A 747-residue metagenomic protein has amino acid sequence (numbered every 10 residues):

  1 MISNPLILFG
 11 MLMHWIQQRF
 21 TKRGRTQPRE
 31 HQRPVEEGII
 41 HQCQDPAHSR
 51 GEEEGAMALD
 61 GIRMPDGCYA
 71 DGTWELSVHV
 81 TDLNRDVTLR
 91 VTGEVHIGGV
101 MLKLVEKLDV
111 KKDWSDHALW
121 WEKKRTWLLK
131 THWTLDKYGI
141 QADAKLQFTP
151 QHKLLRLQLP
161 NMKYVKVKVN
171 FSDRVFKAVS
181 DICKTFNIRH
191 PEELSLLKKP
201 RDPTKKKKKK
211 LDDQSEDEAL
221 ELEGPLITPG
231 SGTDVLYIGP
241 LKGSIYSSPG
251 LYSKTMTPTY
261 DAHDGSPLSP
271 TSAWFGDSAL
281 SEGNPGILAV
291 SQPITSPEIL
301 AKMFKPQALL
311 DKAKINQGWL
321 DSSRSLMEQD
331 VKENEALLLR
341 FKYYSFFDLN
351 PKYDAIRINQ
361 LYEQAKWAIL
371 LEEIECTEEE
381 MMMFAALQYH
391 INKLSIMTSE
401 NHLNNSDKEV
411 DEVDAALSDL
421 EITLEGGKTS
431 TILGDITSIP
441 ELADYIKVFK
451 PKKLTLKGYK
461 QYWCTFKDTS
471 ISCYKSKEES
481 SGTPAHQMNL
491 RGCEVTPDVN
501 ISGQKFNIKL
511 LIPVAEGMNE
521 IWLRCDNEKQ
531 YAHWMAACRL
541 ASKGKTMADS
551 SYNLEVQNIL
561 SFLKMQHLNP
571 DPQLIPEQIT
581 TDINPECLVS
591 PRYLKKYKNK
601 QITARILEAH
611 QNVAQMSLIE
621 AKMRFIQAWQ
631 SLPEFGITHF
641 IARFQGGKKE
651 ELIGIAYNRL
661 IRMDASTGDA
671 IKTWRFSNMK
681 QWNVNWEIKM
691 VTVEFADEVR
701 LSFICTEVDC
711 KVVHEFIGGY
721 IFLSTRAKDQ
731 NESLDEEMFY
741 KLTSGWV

Functional and structural regions predicted by a protein language model:
L12-G24, G38-W74, W127-H152, G427-D435 (+2 more regions): Charged, low-complexity intrinsically disordered regulatory segments in eukaryotic signaling
A58-R63, K123-F148, D202-E328: Eukaryotic mixed-charge, acidic/polar low-complexity intrinsically disordered regions
E75-N84, H152-M162, A336-F347, N359-Q364 (+9 more regions): Surface-exposed beta-strand-to-loop junctions that form interaction patches on eukaryotic regulatory domains
T81-G99, N161-K177, R524-N527: Short, contiguous acidic and Ser/Thr-rich linear segments
T92-K111, F171-H190, K302, A532-M535 (+2 more regions): Short amphipathic, charge-patterned alpha-helical segments
V105-T126, T185-K206, P225, M381 (+1 more regions): Short loop-to-beta-strand transition segments
L108, W127, M162, W367-A485 (+1 more regions): N-terminal recruitment modules of adaptor/scaffold proteins
L456-Y459, V495-T546, E650-E651, N683-I704: Canonical pleckstrin homology
